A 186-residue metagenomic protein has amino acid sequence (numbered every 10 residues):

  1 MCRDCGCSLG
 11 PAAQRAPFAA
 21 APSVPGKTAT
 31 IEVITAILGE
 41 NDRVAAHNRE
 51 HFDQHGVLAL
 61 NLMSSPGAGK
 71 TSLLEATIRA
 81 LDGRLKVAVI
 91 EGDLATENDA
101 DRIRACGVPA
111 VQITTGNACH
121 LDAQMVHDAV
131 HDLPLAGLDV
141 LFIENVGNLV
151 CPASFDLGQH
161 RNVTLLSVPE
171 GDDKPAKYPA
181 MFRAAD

Functional and structural regions predicted by a protein language model:
M1-S23: Long, basic/Gly/Ser/Thr-rich N-terminal segments that mediate initial subcellular attachment or targeting
C5, I113, L165: Hydrophobic residues at beta-strand termini and immediately following loops that shape nucleotide-binding pockets
G10, S64-S65, V146-N148, V168-G171: Short glycine-rich anion-binding loops that position phosphate/pyrophosphate groups of nucleotides and phosphorylated
A16, A20-E50, Q54-V57, A68 (+1 more regions): Nucleotide-state-sensitive switch-loop elements of NTP-binding domains
L60-L62: Hydrophobic anchor at the beta1->P-loop junction of P-loop NTPases
L73: Hydrophobic positions on the alpha1 helix immediately C-terminal to the Walker A/P-loop
G137, N145, P152-E170, A176-D186: Inter-motif core of Ras-like GTPase G domains
